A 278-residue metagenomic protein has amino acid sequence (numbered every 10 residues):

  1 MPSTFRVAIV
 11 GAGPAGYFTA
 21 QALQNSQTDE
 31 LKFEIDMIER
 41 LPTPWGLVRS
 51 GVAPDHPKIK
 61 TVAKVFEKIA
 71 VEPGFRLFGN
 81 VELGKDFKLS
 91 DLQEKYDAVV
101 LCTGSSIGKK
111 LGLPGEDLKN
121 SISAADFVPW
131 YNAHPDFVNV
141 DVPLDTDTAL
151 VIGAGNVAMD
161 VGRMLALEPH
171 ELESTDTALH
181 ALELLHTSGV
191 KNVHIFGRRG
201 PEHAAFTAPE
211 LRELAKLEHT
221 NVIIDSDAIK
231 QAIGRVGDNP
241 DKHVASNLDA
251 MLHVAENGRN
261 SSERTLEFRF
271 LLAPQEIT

Functional and structural regions predicted by a protein language model:
P2-G13, D145-I152: Beta1/beta-strand and adjacent pyrophosphate-binding region of the FAD-binding site in flavoprotein oxidoreductases
V7-D29, M159-L165: N-terminal Rossmann-like FAD-binding beta1-loop-alpha1 element of flavoenzymes
V10, I38, F196: The conserved SAM/SAH-binding core of class I Rossmann-like methyltransferase domains, concentrating on the hydrophobic
A15, T43, V157, P201: Conserved Rossmann-like nucleotide-cofactor binding loop
Q27-E34, R163-T278: Dinucleotide-binding/catalytic capping subdomain of oxidoreductase cores
E34, P42-A98, H243-E263, E267: N-terminal Rossmann-like dinucleotide/flavin-binding domain of flavoprotein oxidoreductases that bind FAD/FMN
A98, C102-K109, G155-N156, A273: Glycine-/small-residue-rich beta->alpha transition segments that form the dinucleotide
G108-T187: Glycine-rich dinucleotide-binding loop and its adjacent helix/turn
